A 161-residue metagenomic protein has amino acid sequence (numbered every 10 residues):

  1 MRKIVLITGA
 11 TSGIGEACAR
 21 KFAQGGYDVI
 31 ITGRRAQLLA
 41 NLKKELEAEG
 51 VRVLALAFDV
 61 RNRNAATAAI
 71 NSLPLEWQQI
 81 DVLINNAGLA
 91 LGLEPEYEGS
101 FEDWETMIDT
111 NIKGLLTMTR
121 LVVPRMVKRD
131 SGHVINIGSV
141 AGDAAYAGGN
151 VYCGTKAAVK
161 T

Functional and structural regions predicted by a protein language model:
T11-S12: Conserved glycine-rich cofactor-binding loop
Y27-N41: Conserved glycine-rich Rossmann-like NAD(P)H-binding loop of the short-chain dehydrogenase/reductase
A36, A57-A68, F101: The beta1-alpha1 cofactor-binding region of Rossmann-like NAD(H)/NADP(H)-dependent oxidoreductases
E94-E96, S100-I108: Substrate-binding pocket helix/loop in short-chain dehydrogenase/reductase
G99, A145-C153: Active-site loop-to-helix junction immediately N-terminal to the catalytic Tyr of the SDR YXXXK motif in Rossmann-fold
T119, T155: Active-site helix of classical SDR
S139: Residue(s) in the substrate-gating loop at a strand-loop-helix junction that position the organic substrate next
